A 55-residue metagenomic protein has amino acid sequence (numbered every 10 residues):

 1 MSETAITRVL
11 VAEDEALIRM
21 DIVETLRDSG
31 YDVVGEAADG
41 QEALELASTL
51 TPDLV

Functional and structural regions predicted by a protein language model:
M1, R27, L44-E45: Short, flexible, glycine/charge-rich loop motifs used to bind or transfer phosphoryl groups or to couple energy/partner
M1-L10: Non-catalytic signal-transmission and effector/linker regions of two-component phosphorelay proteins
T4, A16-G35: Two-component/phosphorelay signaling modules centered on CheY-like receiver
L10, D32, L54: Hydrophobic "anchor" residues on beta-strands that sit immediately upstream of conserved functional sites
E13: Conserved acidic carboxylate
V23, E36-L54: Acidic, metal-coordinating helix/loop segments flanking the phosphotransfer/catalytic sites of two-component signaling
